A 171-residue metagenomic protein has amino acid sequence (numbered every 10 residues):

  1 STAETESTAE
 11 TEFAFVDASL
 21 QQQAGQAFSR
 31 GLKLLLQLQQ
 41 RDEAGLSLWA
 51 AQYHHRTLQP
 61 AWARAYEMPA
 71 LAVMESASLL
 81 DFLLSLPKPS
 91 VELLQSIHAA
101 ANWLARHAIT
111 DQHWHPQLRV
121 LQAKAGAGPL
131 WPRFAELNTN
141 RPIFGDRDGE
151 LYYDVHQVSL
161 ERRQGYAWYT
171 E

Functional and structural regions predicted by a protein language model:
S1, W62-S76, L86-P89: Solvent-exposed loop and edge beta-strand segments that line ligand/cofactor-binding and catalytic clefts
T2, L38-R41, S85-P89, H107: Alpha-solenoid helical repeat scaffolds
E4-S29, L86-H98: Structural helix-adjacent loops and short alpha-helical linkers that scaffold large soluble proteins
T11, F15, A63-Y66, L84 (+1 more regions): A general structural-boundary detector
L20, A24-L46: Beta-propeller domains
L32-L35, A77-L83, A101-L104: Short, structured motif recognition centered on aromatic/hydrophobic residues
R41, G45, H55, N102-E171: CBM-like carbohydrate-recognition segments
G45-A70: Intrinsic, low-complexity N-terminal interaction/targeting segments
